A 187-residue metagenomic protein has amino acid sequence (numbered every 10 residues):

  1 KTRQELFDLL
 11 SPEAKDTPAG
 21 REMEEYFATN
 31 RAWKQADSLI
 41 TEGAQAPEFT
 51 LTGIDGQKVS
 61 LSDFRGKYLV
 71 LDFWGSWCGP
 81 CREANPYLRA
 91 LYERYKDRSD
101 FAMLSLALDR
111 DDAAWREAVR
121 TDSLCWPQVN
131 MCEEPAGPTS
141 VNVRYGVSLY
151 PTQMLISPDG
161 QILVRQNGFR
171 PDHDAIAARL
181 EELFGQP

Functional and structural regions predicted by a protein language model:
K1-V59: Oxidative protein folding and maturation machinery
V59-S60, L163: Generic structural signal for well-ordered beta-strand positions
R65-G66, F73-A90: Conserved redox-active cysteine motifs that mediate thiol-disulfide chemistry, especially di-cysteine Cys-X(1-2)-Cys
R65-K67, R98, L124, V147: Active-site acidic short loop of glycosyltransferases
Y68-L69, P151: Alpha/beta-hydrolase fold active-site loops
L71, L104-L106, V129, M154: Conserved hydrophobic packing residues within short motifs/helices of P-loop NTPase cores of ABC-family ATPases
E83-D122, E133-V143: Structural microenvironment flanking redox-active thiols in thiol-disulfide oxidoreductases
L124, M131-F184: Thiol/disulfide oxidoreductase modules built on the thioredoxin-like
